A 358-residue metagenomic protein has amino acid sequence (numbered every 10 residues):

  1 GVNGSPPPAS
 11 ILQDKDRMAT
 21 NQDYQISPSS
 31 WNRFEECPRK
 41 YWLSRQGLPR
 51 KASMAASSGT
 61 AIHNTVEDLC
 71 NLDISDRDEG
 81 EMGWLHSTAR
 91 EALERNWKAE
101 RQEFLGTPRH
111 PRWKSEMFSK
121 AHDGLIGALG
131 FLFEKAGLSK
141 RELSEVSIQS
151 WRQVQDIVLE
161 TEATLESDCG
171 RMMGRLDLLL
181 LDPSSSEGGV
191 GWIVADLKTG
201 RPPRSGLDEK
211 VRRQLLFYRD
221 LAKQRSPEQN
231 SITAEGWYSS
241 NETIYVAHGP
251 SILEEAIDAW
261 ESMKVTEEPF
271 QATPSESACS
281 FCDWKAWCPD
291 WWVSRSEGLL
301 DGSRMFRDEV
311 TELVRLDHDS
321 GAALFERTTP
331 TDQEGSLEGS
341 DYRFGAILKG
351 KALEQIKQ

Functional and structural regions predicted by a protein language model:
G1-R17: N-terminal amphipathic/basic-hydrophobic helices that include classical n-h-c signal peptides and signal-anchor
P8-S10, D68-I157: A non-catalytic, helix-rich entry segment at domain boundaries
Y24-Q25, S205-K210, L221-G302: Metal-dependent nuclease catalytic regions and adjoining charged, substrate-binding loops involved in nucleic-acid end
W31-S75, M82, R90, E94 (+1 more regions): Nuclease catalytic cores
Q153-A256: Mg2+/Mn2+-dependent nuclease catalytic core
V194-D196, A323-P330: Short, acidic/hydrophobic/Gly-rich beta-strand patch recurrent on exposed beta strands that often constitutes part
L300-G321: Structural detector for short beta-strands of small beta-barrel domains
T329-K357: Beta-strand/loop nucleic-acid-binding surfaces
